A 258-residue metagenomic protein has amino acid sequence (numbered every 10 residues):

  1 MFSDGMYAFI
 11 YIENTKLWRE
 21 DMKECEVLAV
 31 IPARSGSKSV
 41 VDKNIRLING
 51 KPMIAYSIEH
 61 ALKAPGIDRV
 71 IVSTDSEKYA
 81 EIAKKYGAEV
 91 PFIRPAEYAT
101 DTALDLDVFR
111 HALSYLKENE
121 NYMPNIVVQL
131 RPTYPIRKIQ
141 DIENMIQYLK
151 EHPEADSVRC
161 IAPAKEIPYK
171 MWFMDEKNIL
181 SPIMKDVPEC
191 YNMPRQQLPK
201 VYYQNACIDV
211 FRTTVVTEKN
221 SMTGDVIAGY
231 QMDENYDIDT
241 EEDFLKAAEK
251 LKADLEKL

Functional and structural regions predicted by a protein language model:
D4, A8-D21: Short, Lys/Arg-enriched N-terminal segments with co-localized hydrophobic residues within the first ~10-30 amino acids
A8, R19, E218, G229-Q231 (+1 more regions): Hydrophobic helical membrane-anchoring modules
M22-V41: N-terminal nucleotide-binding beta1-loop-alpha1 segment
E26-I31, I54, R69-V70: Hydrophobic targeting segments
R46-L47, I71-V72, Q129: Conserved SAM-binding loop
M53-I67: A short, N-terminal amphipathic alpha-helix
K78-V128, R137-Q140, N144, E189: Short phosphate-binding loop-to-helix
D107, P135-M232: Conserved core of the sugar-phosphate nucleotidyltransferase
